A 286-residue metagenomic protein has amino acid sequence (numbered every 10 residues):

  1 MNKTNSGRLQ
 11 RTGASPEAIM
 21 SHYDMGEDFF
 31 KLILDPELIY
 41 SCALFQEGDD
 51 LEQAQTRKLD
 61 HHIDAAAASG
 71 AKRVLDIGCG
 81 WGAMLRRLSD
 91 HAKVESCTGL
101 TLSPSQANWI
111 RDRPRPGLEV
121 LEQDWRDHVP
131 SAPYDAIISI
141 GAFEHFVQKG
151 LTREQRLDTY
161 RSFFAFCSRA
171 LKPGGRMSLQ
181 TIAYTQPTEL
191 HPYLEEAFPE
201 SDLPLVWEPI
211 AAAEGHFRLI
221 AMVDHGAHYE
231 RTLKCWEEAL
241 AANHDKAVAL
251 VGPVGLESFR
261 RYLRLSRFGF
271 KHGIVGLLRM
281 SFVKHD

Functional and structural regions predicted by a protein language model:
M1-K31: N-terminal auxiliary segments of SAM/dcSAM-dependent transferases
A71-G78: Conserved class I S-adenosyl-L-methionine
W81-K93: Conserved SAM-binding loop of SAM-dependent methyltransferases across substrates and taxa, primarily the Class I
R115-R126: Conserved SAM-binding strand-loop segment of SAM-dependent methyltransferases
R126-I140: A short acidic, Gly/Pro-enriched loop at the edge of an enzyme's catalytic core that lines a small-molecule cofactor
L157-P173: A short glycine-rich, Lys/Arg-flanked "PGG" loop and its adjoining helix->strand segment in the class I
G174-T181: Conserved beta-strand signature within the Rossmann-like core of class I S-adenosyl-L-methionine
I182-R279, V283-D286: Substrate-binding/catalytic lobe of Class I Rossmann-like enzymes that use SAM or dcSAM, i.e., the mid-to-C-terminal
